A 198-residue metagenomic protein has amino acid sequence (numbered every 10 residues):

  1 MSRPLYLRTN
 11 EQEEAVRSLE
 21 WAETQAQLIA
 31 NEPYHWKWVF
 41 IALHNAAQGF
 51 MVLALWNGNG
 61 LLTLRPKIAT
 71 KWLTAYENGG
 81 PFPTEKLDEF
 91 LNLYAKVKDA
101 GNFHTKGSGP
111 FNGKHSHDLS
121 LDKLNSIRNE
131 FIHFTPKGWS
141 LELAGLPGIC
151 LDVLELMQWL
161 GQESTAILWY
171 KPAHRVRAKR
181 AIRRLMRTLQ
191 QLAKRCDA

Functional and structural regions predicted by a protein language model:
S2-L7, L119, P136-A198: Polyanionic, low-complexity intrinsically disordered segments
S2-S108: Amphipathic alpha-helical interface segments
L5, Q12, E20, F111-L121 (+2 more regions): Short, structured coil/loop segments at alpha-helix boundaries
E14, W21, N45, K96 (+4 more regions): Charged, amphipathic alpha-helical oligomerization/scaffolding segments
A26, A47-A54, R128, I132-T135 (+1 more regions): A structural signal for well-ordered alpha-helices, especially hydrophobic packing surfaces of coiled-coils
E32, W56-N57, F131, G138-L141 (+1 more regions): Generic macromolecular interface patches on structured domains
F82, K86-L93, G113-K114, W139-L146: General structural signal for secondary-structure boundaries
P110-L141: Histidine-centered, metal-coordinating catalytic motifs and their short helical/loop contexts
